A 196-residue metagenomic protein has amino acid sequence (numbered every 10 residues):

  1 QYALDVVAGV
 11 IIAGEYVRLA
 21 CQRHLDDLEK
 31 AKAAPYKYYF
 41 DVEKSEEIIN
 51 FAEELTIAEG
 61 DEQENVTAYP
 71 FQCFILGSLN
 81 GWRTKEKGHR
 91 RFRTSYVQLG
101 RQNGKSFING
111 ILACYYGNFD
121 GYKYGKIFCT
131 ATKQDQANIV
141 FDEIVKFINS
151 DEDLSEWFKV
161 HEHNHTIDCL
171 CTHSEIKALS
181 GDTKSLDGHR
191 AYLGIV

Functional and structural regions predicted by a protein language model:
Q1-V196: Phosphate/NTP-binding elements of NTP-utilizing enzymes
